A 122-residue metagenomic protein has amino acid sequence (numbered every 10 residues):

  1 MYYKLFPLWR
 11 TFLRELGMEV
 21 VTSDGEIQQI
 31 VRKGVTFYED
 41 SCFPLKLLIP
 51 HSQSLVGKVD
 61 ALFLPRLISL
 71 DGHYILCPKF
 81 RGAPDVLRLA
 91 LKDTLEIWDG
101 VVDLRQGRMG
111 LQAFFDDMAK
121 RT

Functional and structural regions predicted by a protein language model:
M1-T122: An N-terminal assembly and electron-transfer interface module characteristic of large anaerobic redox and radical
